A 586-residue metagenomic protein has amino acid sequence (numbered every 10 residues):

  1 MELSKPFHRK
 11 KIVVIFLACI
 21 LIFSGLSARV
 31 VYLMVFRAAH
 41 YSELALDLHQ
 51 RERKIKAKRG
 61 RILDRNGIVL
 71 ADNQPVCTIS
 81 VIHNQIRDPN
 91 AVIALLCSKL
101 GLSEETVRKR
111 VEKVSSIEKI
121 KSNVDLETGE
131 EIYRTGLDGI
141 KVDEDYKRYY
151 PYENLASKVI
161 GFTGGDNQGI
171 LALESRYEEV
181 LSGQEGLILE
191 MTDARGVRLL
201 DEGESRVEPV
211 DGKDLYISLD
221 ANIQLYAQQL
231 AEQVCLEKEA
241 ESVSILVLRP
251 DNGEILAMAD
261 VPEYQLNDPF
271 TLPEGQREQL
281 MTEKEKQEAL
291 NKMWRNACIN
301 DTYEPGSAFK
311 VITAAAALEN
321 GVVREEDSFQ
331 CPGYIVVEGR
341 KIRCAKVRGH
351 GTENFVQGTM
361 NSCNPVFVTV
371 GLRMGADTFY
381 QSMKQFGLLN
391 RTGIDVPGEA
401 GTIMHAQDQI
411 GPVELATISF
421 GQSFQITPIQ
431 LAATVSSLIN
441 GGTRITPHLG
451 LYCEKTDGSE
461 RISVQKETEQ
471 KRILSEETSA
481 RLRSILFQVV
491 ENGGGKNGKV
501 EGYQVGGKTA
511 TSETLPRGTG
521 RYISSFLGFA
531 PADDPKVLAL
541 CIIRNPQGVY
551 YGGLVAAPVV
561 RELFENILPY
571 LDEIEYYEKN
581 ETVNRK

Functional and structural regions predicted by a protein language model:
M1-R277, T302, R324, D377-L389 (+4 more regions): Periplasmic/cell-envelope proteins involved in peptidoglycan metabolism and beta-lactam response
A71, D193-E204, P250-A308, I312-N545 (+3 more regions): Beta-lactam-recognizing serine transpeptidase/beta-lactamase-like catalytic domain environment
